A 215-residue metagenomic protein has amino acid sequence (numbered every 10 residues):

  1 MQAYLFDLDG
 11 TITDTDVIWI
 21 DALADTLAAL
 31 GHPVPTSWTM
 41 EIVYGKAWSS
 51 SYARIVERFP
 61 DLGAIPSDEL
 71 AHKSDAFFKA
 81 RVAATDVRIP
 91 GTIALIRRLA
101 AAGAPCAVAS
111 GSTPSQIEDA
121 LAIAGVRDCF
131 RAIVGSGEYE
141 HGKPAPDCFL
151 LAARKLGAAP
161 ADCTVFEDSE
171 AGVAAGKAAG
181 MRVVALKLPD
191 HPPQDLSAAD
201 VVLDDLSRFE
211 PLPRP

Functional and structural regions predicted by a protein language model:
M1-A102: N-terminal helical cap/lid subdomain that shapes the substrate entry/recognition surface in HAD-like hydrolases
M1-Q2, I93, R97-A100, T113-P215: Asp-based, Mg2+/Mn2+-dependent phosphohydrolase catalytic module
T11, S110-S112: Conserved phosphate-coupling serine/threonine residues in phosphotransfer and NTP-handling enzymes
D14, D86, V108, E140 (+1 more regions): Residue-level marker of alpha-helix boundaries and capping positions
V17, S110, D119: Conserved catalytic-core motifs of eukaryotic protein kinase domains, centered on the activation segment
D25, F77-A80, P105-A107, S136-E138 (+1 more regions): N-terminal start-of-chain detector that recognizes signal peptides and the immediate post-cleavage beginning
P33, P105, R182: Residue-level detector of anion-binding/catalytic polar loops
A107-V108, A185: Hydrophobic beta-strand core positions in alpha/beta domains
